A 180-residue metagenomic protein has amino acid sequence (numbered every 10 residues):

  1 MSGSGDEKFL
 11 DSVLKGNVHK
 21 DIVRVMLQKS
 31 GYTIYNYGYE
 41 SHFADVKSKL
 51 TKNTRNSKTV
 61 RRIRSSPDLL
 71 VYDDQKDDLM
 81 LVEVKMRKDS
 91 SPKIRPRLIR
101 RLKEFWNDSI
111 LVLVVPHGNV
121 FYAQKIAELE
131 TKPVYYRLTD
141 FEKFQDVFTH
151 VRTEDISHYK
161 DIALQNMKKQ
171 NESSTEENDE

Functional and structural regions predicted by a protein language model:
M1-S57: Acidic-basic catalytic patches of nuclease active cores, encompassing PD-(D/E)XK and other metal-cofactor nuclease
K15, S66, E176-E177: Intrinsically disordered, low-complexity peptide-like regions
N17, T33-N36, N53-N56, N107 (+4 more regions): Detector for Asparagine
V25, E104, D146: Charged/polar, solvent-exposed surface patches and flexible loops
T33-L81, K85-R87: Catalytic centers of nucleases
Y35, R62-R64, K76-T139: Catalytic cores of nucleic-acid endonucleases
K76, H117-E180: Non-catalytic C-terminal interaction segments of nucleic acid-processing enzymes
